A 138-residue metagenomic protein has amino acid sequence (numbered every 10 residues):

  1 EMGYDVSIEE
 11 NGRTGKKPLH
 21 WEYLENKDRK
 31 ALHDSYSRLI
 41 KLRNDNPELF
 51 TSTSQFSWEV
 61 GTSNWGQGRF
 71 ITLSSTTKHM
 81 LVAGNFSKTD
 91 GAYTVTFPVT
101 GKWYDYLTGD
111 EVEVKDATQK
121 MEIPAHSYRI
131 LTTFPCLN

Functional and structural regions predicted by a protein language model:
E1-Y4, F86-T89, Y128, C136: Short, glycine-/Ser/Thr-/acidic-enriched flexible segments
M2-M80, F86: Glycan-recognition and catalytic regions of carbohydrate-active enzymes
Y4-S7, G91, E111: Conserved protein kinase catalytic core
L81-A83, I130-L131: Short hydrophobic-aromatic micro-motifs
F86-G101: Surface-exposed beta-strand/loop patches in extracellular or lumenal glycoproteins
D105-T118: Solvent-exposed beta-strand/loop surfaces of large extracellular or lumenal domains
K115-N138: C-terminal beta-strand-rich structural cap/linker in extracellular carbohydrate-active enzymes
